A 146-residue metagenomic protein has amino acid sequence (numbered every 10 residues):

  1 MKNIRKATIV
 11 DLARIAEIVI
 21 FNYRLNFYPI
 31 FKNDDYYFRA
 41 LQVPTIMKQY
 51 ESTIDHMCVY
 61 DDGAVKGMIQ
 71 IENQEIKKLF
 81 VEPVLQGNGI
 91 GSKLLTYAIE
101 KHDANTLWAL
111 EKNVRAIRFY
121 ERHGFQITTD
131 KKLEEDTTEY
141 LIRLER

Functional and structural regions predicted by a protein language model:
N3-E17: A short beta-loop-alpha structural element at the N-terminal edge of CoA-dependent acyl/N-acetyltransferase catalytic
I20-M47: Conserved GNAT-fold acetyl-CoA-binding loop/helix
K48-T53: Short loop/turn motifs at secondary-structure junctions and domain boundaries
I54-G67: Conserved beta-hairpin
E72-Q86, A109-L110: A short, internal acetyl-CoA/4′-phosphopantetheine-binding micro-motif in the GNAT/acyltransferase core
L85, G89-Y97: Conserved acetyl-CoA pyrophosphate-binding loop and the N-cap/start of the following alpha-helix in GNAT-like
S92-K93, N113-D130, E134-T138: Conserved active-site alpha-helix within GNAT-family acetyltransferase domains
E100-K112: Conserved GNAT acetyl-CoA-binding A-motif
